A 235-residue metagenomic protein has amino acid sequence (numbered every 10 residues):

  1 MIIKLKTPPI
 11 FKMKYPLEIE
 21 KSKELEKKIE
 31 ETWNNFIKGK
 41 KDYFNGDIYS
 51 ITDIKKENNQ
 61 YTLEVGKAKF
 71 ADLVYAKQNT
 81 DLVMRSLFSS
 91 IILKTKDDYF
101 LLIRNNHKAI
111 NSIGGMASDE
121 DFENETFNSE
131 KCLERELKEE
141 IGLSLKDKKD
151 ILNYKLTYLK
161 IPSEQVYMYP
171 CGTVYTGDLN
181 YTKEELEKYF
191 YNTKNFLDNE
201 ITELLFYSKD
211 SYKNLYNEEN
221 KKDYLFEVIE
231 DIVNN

Functional and structural regions predicted by a protein language model:
M1-S112, M116-R135, L143-Y189, N195-I201 (+1 more regions): N-terminal leader/linker segments that precede catalytic domains of diphosphate-processing enzymes
E139: Active-site recognition of the HExxH zinc-binding catalytic motif
